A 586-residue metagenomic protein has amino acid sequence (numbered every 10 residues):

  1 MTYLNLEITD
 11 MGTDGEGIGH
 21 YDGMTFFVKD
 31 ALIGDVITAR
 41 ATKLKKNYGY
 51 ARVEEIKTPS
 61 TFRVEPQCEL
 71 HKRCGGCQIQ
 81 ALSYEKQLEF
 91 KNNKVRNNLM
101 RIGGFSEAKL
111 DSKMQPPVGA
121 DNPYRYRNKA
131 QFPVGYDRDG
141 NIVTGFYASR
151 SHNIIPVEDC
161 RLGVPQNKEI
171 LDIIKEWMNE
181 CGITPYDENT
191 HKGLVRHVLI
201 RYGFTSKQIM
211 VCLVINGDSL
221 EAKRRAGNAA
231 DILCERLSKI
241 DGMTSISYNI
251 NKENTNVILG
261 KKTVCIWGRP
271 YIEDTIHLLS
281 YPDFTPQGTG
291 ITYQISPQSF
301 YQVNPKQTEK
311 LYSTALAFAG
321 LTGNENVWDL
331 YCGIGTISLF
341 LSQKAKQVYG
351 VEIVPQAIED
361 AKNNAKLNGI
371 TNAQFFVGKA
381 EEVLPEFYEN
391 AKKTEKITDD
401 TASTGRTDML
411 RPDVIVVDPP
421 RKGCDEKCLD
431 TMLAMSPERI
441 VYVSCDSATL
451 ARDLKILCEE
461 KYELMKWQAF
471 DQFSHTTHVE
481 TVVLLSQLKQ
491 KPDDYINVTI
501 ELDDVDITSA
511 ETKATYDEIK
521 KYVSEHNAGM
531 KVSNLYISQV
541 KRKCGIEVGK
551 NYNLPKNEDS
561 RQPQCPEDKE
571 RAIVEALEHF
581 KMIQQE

Functional and structural regions predicted by a protein language model:
M1-P66, L70, Q374, E382: Terminal RNA-binding accessory module
Y3-N5, T13, L220-T508, Y516-D517: Rossmann-like S-adenosyl-L-methionine
E54-P66, K72-P185: Extended interfacial segments that mediate partner engagement and assembly in macromolecular machines
I154-R196, G217-S247: Internal alpha/beta scaffold segment
I200, K207-G217, T292-S296, V414: Short, aliphatic-rich beta-strand segments
T515-N527, S538-C544: DNA-recognition alpha helix
V548-E558: Short Lys/Arg-enriched helix C-cap and helix-to-coil transition segments that create basic nucleic-acid-contact patches
